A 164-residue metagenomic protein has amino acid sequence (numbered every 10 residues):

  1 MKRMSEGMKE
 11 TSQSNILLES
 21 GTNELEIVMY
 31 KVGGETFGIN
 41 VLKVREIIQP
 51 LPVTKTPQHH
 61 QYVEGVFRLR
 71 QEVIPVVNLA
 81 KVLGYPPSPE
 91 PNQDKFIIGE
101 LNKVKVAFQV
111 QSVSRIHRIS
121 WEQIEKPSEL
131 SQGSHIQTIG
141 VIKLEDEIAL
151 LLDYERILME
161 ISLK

Functional and structural regions predicted by a protein language model:
M1-K164: An acidic, low-aromatic, low-complexity terminal/linker signal
